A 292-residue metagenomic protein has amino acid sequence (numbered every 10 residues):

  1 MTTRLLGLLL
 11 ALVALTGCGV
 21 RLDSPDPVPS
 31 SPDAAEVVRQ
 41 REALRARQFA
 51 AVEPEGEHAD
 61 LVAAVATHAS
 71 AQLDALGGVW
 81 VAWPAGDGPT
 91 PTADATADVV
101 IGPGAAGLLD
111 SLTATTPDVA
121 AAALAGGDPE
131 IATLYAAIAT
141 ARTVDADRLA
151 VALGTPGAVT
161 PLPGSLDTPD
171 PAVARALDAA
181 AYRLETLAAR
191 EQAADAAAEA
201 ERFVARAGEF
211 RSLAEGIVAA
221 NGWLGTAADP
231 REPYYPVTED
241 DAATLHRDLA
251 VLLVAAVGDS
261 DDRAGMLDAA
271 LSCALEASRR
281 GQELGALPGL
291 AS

Functional and structural regions predicted by a protein language model:
M1-L9, I131, R263: N-terminal export and membrane-targeting signals
V13-G17: C-terminal motif of bacterial Sec signal peptides marking the signal peptidase cleavage site
G19-S292: All-alpha RGS (Regulator of G-protein Signaling) helical domain and cognate RGS-like helical scaffolds
